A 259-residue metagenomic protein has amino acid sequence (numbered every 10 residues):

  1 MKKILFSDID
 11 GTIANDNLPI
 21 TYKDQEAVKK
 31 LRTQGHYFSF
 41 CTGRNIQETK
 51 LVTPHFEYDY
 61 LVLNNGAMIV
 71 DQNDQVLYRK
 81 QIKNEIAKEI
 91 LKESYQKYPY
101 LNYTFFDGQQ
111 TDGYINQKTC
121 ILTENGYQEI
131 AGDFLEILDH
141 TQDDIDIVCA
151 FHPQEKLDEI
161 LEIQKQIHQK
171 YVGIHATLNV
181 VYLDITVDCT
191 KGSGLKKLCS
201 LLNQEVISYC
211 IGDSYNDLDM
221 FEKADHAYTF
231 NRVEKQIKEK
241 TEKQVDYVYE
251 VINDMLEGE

Functional and structural regions predicted by a protein language model:
M1-I4, T21, D184-E259: Mg2+-dependent phosphoryl-transfer enzymes with acidic/Ser/Thr/Gly-rich catalytic loops
K2-L18, F40, F221: Asp-based phosphoryl-transfer active-site loop
I9, R44, G212-S214: Active-site metal-binding loops of divalent metal-dependent hydrolases
N17-C120: Active-site phosphate-binding/coordination module
T49-T53, I160, A224, I237: Hydrophobic packing residues within well-ordered alpha-helices of enzyme cores
Y58, I145-D146, A224, T241: Short, well-ordered alpha-helix to beta-strand connector turns
Y58-G66, N125, A227-N231, V245-D246: Short hydrophobic/aromatic-enriched beta-strand-loop microsegments
Y100-M220, R232: Conserved acidic, metal-coordinating active-site core of Asp-based, Mg2+-dependent phosphoryl-transfer enzymes
